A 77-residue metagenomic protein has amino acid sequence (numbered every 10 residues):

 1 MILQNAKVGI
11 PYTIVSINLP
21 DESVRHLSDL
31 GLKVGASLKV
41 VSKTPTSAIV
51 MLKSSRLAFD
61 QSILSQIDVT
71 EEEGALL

Functional and structural regions predicted by a protein language model:
M1-L77: Compact, glycine-rich, soluble single-domain proteins
